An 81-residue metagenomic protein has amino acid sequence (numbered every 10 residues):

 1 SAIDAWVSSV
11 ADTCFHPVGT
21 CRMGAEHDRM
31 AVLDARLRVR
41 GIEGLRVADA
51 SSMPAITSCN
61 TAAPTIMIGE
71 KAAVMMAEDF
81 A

Functional and structural regions predicted by a protein language model:
S1-I3: N-terminal helix-forming leader/targeting segments
A5-A81: C-terminal structured subdomain/cap of oxidoreductase catalytic cores
